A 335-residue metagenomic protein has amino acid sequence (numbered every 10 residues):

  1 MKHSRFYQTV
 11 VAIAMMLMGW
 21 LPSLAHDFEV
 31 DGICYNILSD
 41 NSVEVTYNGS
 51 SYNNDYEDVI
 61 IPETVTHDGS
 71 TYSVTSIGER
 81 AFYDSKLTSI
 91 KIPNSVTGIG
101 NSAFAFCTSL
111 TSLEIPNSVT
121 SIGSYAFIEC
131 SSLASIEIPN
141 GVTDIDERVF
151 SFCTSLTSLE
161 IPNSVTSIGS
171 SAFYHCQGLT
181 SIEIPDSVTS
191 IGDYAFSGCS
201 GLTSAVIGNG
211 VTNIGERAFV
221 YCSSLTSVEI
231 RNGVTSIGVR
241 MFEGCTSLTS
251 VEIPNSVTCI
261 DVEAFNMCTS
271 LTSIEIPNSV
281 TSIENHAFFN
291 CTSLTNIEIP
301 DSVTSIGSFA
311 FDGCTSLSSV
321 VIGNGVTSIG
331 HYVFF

Functional and structural regions predicted by a protein language model:
M1-Q8: Positively charged n-region of N-terminal signal peptides that target proteins for export
V10-W20: Bacterial N-terminal signal peptides
S23-D27, G32-C34: Boundary at the C-terminal end of the N-terminal hydrophobic targeting segment
L38-S50: Generic recognition of long tandem-repeat/solenoid scaffolds
D40-N41, N54-S76, S85-G98, T108-S121 (+9 more regions): Structural signature of tandem-repeat unit edges
G78-A81, G100-F106, G123-I128, D146-F152 (+8 more regions): Consensus positions within tandem repeat domains that build extended binding/scaffold surfaces
